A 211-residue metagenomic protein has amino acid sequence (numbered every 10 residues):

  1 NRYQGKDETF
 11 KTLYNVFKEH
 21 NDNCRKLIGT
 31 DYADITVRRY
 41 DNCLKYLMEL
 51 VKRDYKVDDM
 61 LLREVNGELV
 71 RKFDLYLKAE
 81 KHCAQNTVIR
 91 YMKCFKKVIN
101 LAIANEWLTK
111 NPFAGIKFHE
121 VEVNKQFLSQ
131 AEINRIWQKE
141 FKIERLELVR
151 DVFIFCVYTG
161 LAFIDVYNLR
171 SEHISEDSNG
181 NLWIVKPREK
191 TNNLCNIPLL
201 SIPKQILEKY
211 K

Functional and structural regions predicted by a protein language model:
N1-E8, L75: Basic/aromatic DNA-contact patch characteristic of tyrosine site-specific recombinases
G5-L44: Short, aromatic/basic-rich helix-turn unit that serves as a nucleic-acid recognition element
K18-D22, R38-K52, G67, R71-K78 (+5 more regions): Amphipathic, well-packed alpha-helical segments that form the structural scaffold of globular domains
K26-Y32, L75-A84, R188: Glycine- and acidic
T30, M60-R63, K81, E106 (+2 more regions): Helix-turn-helix-type domain boundary/helix-start signal
I35, C43-R53, M60, E68 (+2 more regions): N-terminal DNA-binding recognition helix of tyrosine site-specific recombinases/integrases
Q85, I89-Y91, L108, P112-F163 (+1 more regions): Basic, Lys/Arg- and aromatic-enriched nucleic-acid-binding interface segment
V123-Q126, E132, N168-K209: Conserved tyrosine-mediated DNA breakage-rejoining catalytic core shared by Y-recombinases
